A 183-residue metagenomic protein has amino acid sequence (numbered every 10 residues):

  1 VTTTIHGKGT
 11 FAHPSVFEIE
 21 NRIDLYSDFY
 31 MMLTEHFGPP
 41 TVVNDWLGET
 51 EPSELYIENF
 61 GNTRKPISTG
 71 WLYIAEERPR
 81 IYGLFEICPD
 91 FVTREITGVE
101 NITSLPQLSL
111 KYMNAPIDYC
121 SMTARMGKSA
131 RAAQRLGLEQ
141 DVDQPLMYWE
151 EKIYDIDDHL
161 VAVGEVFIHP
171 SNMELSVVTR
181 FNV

Functional and structural regions predicted by a protein language model:
V1-T63, T93-I102, S109-I117, E174-N182: HTH-adjacent hinge/linker in prokaryotic transcriptional regulators
T4, T10, P40, P79-G83 (+3 more regions): Small-side-chain structural scaffolding
A12, N44, T69, M122-A124 (+1 more regions): Generic structural hydrophobic/aromatic packing signal, biased to beta-strands
T41-V42, W46, T69, A75 (+2 more regions): A short glycine-rich, His/Asp/Glu-containing loop-to-beta-strand
W46-E51, G70-L72, E150-Y154: Generic short beta-strand segments
N62-T63, A75-R78, C88-V183: C-terminal regulatory/effector modules of DNA-binding transcriptional regulators
P66: Conserved two-metal-ion catalytic palm core of "right-hand" nucleic acid polymerases, unifying RNA-dependent RNA
